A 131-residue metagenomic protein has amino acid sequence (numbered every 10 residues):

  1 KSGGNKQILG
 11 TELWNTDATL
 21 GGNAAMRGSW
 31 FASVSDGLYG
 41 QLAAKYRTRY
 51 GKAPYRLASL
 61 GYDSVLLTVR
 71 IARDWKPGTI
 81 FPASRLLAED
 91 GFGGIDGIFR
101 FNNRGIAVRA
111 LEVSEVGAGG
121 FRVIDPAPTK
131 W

Functional and structural regions predicted by a protein language model:
K1-W131: Extracytosolic ligand-binding ectodomains
